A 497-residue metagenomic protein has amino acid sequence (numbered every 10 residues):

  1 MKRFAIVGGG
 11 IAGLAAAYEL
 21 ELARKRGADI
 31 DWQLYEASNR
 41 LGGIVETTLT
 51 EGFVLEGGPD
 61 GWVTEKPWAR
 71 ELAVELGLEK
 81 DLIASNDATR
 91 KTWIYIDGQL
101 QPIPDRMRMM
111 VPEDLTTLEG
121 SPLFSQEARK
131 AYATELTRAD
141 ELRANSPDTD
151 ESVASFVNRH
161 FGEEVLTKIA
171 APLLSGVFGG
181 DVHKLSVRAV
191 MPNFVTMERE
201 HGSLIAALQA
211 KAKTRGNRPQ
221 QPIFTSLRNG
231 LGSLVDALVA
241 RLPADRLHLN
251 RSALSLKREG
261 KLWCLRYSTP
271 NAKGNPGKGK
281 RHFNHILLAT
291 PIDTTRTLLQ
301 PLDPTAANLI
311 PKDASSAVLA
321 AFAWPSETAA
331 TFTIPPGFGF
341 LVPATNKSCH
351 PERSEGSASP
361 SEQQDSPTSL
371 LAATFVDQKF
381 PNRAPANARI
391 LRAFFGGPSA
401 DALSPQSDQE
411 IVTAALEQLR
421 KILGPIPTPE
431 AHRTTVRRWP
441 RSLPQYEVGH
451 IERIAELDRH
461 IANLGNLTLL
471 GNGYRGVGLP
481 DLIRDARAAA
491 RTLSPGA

Functional and structural regions predicted by a protein language model:
M1-A12: Beta1/beta-strand and adjacent pyrophosphate-binding region of the FAD-binding site in flavoprotein oxidoreductases
A12, R40, D293: Conserved Rossmann-like nucleotide-cofactor binding loop
E21-T50: Glycine-rich FAD pyrophosphate-binding loop
E51-R143: Dinucleotide-binding Rossmann-like beta1-alpha1 core, especially the glycine-rich loop that anchors the ADP
E65, R159-H160, A289-T290: Short, well-ordered coil/turn residues at beta-beta hairpins and beta-strand->alpha-helix junctions within
P104-M107, V111, K347, S366-A497: Conserved flavin/dinucleotide-binding core of flavoenzymes
A131-L256, L262: Active-site/ligand-binding neighborhood in enzyme catalytic cores
L249-R353, A358, Q364-Q409, K421-I422 (+1 more regions): Mid-domain catalytic core of redox enzymes that form a hydrophobic substrate pocket/lid adjacent to a catalytic redox
